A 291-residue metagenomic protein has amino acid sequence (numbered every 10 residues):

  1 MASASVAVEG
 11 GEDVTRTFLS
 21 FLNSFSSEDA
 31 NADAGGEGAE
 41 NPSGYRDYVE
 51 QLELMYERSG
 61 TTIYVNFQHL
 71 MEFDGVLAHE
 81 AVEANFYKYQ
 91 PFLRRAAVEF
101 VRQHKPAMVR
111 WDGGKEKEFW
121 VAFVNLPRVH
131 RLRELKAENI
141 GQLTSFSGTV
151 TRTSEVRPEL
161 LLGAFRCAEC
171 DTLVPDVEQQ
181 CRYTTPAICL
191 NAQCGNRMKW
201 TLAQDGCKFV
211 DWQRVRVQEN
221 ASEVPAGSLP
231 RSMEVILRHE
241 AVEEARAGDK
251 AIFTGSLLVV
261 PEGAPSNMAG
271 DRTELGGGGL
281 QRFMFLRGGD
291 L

Functional and structural regions predicted by a protein language model:
M1-K250, T254-E274, G278, F285: Long, low-complexity, serine/threonine- and charged-residue-rich intrinsically disordered N-terminal tails that act as
D290-L291: Charged, amphipathic alpha-helical linker segments immediately N-terminal to NTP-binding catalytic cores
